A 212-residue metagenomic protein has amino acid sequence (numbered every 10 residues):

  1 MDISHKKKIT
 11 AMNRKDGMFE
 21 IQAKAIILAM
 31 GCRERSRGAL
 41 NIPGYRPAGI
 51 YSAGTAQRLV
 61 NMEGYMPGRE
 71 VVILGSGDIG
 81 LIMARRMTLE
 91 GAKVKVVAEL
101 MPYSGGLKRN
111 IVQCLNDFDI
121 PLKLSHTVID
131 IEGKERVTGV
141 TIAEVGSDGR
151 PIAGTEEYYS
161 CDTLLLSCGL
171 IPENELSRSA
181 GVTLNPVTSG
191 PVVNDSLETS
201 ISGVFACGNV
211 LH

Functional and structural regions predicted by a protein language model:
M1-H212: Residues forming the flavin
